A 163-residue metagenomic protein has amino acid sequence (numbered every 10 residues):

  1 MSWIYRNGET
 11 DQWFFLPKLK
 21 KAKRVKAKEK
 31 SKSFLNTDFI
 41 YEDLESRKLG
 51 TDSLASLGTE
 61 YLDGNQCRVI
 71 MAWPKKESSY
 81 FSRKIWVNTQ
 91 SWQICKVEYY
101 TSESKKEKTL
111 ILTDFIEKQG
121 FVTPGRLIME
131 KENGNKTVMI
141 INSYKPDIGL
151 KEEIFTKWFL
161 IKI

Functional and structural regions predicted by a protein language model:
S2, D11, E45, N65-T156: Gly/Pro-enriched, hydrophobic low-complexity segments that function as extracytoplasmic propeptides/linkers
Y5-F81, E103, L150, K157-I163: Flexible, processing/modification-adjacent segments and terminal tails in exported/periplasmic/extracellular proteins
